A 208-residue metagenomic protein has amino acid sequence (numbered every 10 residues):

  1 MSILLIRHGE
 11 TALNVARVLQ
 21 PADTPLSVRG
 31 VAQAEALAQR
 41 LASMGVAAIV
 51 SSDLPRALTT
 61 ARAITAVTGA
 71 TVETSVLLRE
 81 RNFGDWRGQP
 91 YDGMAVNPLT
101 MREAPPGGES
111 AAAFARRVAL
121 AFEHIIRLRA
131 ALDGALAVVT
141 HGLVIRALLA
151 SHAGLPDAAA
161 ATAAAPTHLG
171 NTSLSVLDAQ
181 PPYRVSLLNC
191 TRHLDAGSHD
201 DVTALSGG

Functional and structural regions predicted by a protein language model:
I3, L132-G142: Generic beta-sheet signal
I3-T59, G107-A119: Loop-to-helix element that buttresses phosphate recognition and phosphoryl-transfer chemistry
L4, E73-S75, S186: General small-molecule cofactor/ligand-binding pocket signal
A36-R102: Phosphate-coordination/substrate-recognition cap region in phosphate-metabolizing enzymes
A42-G45, I125-G134: Glycine-rich phosphate-binding loop signature in dinucleotide/nucleotide-binding domains
S52-L54, L77, V138-L143, L188: Short, well-ordered beta-to-alpha junction loops that form the rim of enzyme active sites and present histidine/acidic
A63, A147, S151: Active-site signature of alpha/beta-hydrolase-fold catalytic machinery across serine- and Asp/Cys-nucleophile hydrolases
R81, D85-G88, D92, L132 (+1 more regions): Acidic, low-complexity terminal tails and accessory targeting/binding regions of phosphate-metabolizing enzymes
